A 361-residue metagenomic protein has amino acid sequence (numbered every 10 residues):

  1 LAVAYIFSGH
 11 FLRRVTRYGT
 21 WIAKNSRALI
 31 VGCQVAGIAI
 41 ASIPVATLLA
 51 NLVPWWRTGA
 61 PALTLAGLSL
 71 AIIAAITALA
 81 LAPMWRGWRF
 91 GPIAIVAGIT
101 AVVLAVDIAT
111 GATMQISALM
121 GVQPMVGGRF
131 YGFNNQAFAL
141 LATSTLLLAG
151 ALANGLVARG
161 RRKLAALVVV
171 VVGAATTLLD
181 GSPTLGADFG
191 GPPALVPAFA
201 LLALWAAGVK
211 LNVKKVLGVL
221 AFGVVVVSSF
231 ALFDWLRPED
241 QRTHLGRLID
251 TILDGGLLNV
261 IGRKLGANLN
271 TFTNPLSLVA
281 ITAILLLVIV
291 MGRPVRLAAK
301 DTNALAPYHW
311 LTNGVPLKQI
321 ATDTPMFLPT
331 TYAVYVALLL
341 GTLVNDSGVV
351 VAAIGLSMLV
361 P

Functional and structural regions predicted by a protein language model:
A2-M125, A137-G150, L156-V157: Core alpha-helical transmembrane segments of integral membrane proteins
F7-Q34, F90, L156-L164, L297-P325 (+2 more regions): Membrane-interfacial, low-structure loops and terminal tails that flank and connect transmembrane helices in multi-pass
I40-L49, T100-T110, G173-S182, G223-A231 (+2 more regions): Aromatic-anchored segments of alpha-helical transmembrane domains
V53-G59, D180-F189, L343-V350: Membrane-interface helix caps and helix-loop-helix hairpins in membrane proteins
W85-I95, R161-A166, G208-A221: Membrane-interfacial entry segments at the cytosolic side of transmembrane helices
G91-T113, A118-V122, L217-G218, G223-I252: Aromatic-rich transmembrane-lumenal/periplasmic boundary elements in polytopic membrane proteins
V122-T143, T184-L185, I249-V279, A321: Short aromatic-rich membrane-water interface segments that cap or initiate transmembrane helices in multi-pass membrane
V172-A174, G190-S229: Hydrophobic alpha-helical segments of polytopic membrane proteins
